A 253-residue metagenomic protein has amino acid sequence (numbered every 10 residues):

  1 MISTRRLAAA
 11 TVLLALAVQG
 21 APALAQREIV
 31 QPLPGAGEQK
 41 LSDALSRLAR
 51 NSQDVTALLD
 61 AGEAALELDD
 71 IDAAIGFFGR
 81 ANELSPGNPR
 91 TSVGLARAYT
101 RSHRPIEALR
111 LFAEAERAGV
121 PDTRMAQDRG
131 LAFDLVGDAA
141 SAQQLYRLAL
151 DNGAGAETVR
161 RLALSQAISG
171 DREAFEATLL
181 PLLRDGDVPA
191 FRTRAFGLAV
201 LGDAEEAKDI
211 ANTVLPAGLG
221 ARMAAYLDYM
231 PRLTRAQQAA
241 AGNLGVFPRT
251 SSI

Functional and structural regions predicted by a protein language model:
I2-A8, V12-D72, G76: N-terminal leader/linker segments that initiate helical-solenoid repeat arrays
S46-R47, R80-N82, E114-E116, L148-A149 (+2 more regions): Canonical positions in the second alpha-helix
A57, T91-S92, M125-A126, T158-V159 (+1 more regions): TPR alpha-solenoid repeat register
D60, G94-L95, D128-R129, R161-L162 (+1 more regions): Canonical tetratricopeptide repeat
Q144, D151-V159, S165-I253: Extracytoplasmic and endomembrane cell-envelope/extracellular-matrix remodeling and assembly machinery
